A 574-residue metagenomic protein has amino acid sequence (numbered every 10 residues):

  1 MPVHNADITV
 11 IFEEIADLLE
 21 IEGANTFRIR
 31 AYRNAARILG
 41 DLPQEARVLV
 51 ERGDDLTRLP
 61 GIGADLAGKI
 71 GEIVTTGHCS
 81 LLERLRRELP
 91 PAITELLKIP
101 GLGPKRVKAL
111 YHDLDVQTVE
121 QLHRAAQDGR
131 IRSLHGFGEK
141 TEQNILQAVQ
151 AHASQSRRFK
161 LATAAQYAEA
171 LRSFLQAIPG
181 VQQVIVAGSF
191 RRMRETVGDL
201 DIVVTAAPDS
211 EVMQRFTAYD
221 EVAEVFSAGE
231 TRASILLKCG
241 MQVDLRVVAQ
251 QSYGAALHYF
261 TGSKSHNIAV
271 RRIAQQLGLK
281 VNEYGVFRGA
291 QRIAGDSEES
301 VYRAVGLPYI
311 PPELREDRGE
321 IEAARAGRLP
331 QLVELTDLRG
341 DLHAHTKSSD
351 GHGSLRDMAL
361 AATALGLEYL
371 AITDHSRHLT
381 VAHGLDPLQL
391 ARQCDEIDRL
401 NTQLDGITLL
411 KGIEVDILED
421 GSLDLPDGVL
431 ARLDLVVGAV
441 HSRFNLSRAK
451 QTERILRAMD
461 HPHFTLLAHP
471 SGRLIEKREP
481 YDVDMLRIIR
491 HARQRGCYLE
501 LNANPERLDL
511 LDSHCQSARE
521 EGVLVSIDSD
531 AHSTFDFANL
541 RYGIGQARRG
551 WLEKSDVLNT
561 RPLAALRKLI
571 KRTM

Functional and structural regions predicted by a protein language model:
M1, M193-Q276, K280-T346, S354-G366 (+3 more regions): Charged catalytic cores and adjacent phosphate/nucleic-acid-binding surfaces used for phosphate/nucleic-acid chemistry
P2, A6, T26-A233, L245 (+6 more regions): Accessory alpha-helical DNA-binding modules that contact the DNA backbone or grooves
V3-E22: Patatin-like phospholipase
A16-G23, A153-R157, V440, F444 (+2 more regions): Short amphipathic alpha-helical interaction patches enriched in hydrophobic/aromatic residues with interspersed Lys/Arg
L161, K347-S348: Short acidic-aromatic active-site loops that bind/stabilize oxyanions
I185-G188, K411-I413, A503: Short loop/edge segments at beta-strand edges and connector loops that shape dinucleotide/nucleotide cofactor-binding
V186, G340-A344, E414: Two-metal-ion RNase H-like nuclease active-site motif
A371-I372, I413-E414: Core AdoMet radical
